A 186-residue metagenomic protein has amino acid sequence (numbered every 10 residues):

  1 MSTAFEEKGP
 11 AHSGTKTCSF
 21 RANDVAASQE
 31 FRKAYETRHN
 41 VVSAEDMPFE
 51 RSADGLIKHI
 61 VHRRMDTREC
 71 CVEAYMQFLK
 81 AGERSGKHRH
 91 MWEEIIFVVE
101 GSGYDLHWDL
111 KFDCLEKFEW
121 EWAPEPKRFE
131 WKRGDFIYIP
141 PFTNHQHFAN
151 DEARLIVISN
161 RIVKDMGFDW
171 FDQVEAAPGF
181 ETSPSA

Functional and structural regions predicted by a protein language model:
M1-C70, G86, Q173, E181-A186: A short, N-terminal "cap"/entry segment at the start of jelly-roll beta-barrel domains of the cupin/DSBH fold
M1-F20, D24, K117-P124, N144-A186: Double-stranded beta-helix
R64-E69, S85-W92, D135-A149, I162: Short, low-complexity cationic-aromatic patches
E73, E83, W92, E125-P126 (+1 more regions): Short, solvent-exposed loop/turn positions at domain surfaces that link secondary-structure elements or cap domain
Y75-H90, K111-F112: Conserved short histidine dyad/triad with adjacent acidic residue
E83-S85, G101-H107: Short beta-strand segments in beta-sandwich/barrel cores
F97, L110-F142: Short acidic-glycine-tyrosine-enriched beta hairpin
V99-E100, D151: A cytosolic small-molecule/anion-sensing beta-strand core signal
